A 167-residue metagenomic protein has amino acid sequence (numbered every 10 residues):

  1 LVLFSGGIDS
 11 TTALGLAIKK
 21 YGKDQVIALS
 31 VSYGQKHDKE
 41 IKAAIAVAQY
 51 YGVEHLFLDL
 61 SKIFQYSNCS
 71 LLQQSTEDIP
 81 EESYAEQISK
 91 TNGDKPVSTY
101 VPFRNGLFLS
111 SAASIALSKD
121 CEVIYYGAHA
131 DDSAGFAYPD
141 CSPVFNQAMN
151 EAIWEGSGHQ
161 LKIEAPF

Functional and structural regions predicted by a protein language model:
L1-F167: ATP-dependent adenylation/nucleotidyltransferase module used to activate substrates
